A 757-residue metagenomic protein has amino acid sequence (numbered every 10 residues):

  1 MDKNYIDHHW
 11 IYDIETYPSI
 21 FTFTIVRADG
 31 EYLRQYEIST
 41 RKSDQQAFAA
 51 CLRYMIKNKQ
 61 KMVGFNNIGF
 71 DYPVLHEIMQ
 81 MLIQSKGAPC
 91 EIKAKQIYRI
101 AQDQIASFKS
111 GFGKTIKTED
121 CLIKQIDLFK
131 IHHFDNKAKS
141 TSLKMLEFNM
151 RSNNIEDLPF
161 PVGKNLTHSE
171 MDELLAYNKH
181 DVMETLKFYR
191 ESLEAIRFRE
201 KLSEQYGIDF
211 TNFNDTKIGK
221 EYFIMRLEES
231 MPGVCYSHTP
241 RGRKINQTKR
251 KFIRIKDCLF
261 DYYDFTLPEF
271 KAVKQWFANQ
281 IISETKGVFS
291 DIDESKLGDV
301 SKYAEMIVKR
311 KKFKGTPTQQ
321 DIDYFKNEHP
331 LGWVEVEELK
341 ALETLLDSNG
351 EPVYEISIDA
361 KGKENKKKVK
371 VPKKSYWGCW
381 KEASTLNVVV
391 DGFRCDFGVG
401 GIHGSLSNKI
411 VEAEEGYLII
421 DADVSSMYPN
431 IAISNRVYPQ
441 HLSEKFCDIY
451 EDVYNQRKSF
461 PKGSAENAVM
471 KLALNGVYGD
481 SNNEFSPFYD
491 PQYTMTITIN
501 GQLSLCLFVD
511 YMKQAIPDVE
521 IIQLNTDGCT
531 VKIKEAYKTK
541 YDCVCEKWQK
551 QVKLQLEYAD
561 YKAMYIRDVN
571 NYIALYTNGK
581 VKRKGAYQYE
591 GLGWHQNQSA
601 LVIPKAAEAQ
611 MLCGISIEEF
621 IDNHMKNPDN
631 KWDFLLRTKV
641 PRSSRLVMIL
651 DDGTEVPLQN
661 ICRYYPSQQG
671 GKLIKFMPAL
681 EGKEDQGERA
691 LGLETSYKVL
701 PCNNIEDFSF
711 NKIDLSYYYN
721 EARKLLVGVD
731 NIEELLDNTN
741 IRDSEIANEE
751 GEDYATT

Functional and structural regions predicted by a protein language model:
K3-R27, S426-Y428: Gly/Thr-rich phosphate-binding beta-strand-loop-beta motif of the actin/hexokinase/Hsp70
I11-T22, Y454-T494: Active-site cores of enzymes that catalyze phosphoryl transfer or operate on phosphate-rich substrates
Y17-S39, S142-M145, N149: RNase H-like nuclease fold core
L33-M145: Conserved DEDDh/DEDDy metal-dependent 3′-5′ exonuclease domain
G69-M81, S425-P439: Short active-site loop/helix that positions an aromatic residue
Q125-D127, K302, I410-Y428, Y454-P461 (+1 more regions): Conserved catalytic palm subdomain of right-hand nucleotidyl-transferase polymerases, strongest for RNA-directed enzymes
N149-D157, K164-S425, F508-Q549, L554-Q555 (+8 more regions): Conserved "right-hand" nucleotidyltransferase catalytic core of DNA-directed polymerases
K249, L297, S301-A304, F313-Q320 (+4 more regions): C-terminal, non-catalytic extensions of nucleic-acid polymerases
